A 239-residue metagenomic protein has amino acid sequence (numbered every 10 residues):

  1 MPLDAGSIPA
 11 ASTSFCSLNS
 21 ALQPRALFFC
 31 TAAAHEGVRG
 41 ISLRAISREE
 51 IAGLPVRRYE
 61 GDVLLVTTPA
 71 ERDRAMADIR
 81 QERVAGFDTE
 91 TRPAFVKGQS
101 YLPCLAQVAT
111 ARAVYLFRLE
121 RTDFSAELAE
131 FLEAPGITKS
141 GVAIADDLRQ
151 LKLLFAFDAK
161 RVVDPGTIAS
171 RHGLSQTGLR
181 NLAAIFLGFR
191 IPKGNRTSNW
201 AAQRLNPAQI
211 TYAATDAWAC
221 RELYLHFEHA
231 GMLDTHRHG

Functional and structural regions predicted by a protein language model:
M1, I8, V38-I41: Short hydrophobic transmembrane-like helices used for membrane targeting/insertion
G6, S20, A32-E36: Short, positively charged low-complexity motifs
P24: Cationic, low-complexity basic patches in intrinsically disordered or flexible, solvent-exposed regions
F29, E36-A85, P165, W218 (+1 more regions): N-terminal accessory regions of nucleic-acid-interacting proteins
V63-T67, R80-V84, V96-K193, T197-Y212 (+1 more regions): Conserved DEDDh/DEDDy metal-dependent 3′-5′ exonuclease domain
V84-R92: Two-metal-ion RNase H-like nuclease active-site motif
